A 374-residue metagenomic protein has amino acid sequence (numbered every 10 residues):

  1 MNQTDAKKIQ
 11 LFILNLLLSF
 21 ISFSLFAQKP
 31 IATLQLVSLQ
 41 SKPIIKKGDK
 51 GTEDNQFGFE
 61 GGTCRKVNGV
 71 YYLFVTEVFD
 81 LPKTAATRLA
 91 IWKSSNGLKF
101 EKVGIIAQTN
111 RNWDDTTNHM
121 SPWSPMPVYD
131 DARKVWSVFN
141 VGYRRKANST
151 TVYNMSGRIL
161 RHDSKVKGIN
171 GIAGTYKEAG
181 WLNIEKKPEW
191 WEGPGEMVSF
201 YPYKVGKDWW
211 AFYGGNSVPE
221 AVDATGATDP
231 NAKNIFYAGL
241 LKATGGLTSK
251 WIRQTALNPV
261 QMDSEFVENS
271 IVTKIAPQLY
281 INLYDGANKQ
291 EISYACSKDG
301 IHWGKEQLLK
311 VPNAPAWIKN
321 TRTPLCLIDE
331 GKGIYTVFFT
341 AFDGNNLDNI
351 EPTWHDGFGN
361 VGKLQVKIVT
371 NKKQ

Functional and structural regions predicted by a protein language model:
M1-K29: Bacterial Sec-dependent N-terminal signal peptides
Q28-M120, Y129-E268, T273-K319, D329-Q374: Beta-rich carbohydrate-recognition and catalytic domains
W123-P125: Short, charged beta->alpha transition segments
L325: Extracellular glycan/ECM-engagement signal in secreted proteins
